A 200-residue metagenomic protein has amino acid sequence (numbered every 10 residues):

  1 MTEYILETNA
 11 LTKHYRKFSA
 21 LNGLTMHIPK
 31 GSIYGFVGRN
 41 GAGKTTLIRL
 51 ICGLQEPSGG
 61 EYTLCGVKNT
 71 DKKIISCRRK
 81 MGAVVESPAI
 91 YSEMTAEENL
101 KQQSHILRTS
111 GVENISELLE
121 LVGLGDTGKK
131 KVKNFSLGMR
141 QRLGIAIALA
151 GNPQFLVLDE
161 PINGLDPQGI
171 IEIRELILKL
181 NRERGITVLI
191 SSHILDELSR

Functional and structural regions predicted by a protein language model:
C52: Helix-to-loop junction immediately C-terminal to a conserved catalytic motif
G60-T70, S76-C77: Conserved ABC transporter NBD signature motif
K101, V112-T127: Conserved ABC ATPase "signature" region
L156-E160: Catalytic Walker B motif of ABC-type/P-loop ATPase nucleotide-binding domains
I171-R184: Helical segment within the ABC ATPase nucleotide-binding domain
